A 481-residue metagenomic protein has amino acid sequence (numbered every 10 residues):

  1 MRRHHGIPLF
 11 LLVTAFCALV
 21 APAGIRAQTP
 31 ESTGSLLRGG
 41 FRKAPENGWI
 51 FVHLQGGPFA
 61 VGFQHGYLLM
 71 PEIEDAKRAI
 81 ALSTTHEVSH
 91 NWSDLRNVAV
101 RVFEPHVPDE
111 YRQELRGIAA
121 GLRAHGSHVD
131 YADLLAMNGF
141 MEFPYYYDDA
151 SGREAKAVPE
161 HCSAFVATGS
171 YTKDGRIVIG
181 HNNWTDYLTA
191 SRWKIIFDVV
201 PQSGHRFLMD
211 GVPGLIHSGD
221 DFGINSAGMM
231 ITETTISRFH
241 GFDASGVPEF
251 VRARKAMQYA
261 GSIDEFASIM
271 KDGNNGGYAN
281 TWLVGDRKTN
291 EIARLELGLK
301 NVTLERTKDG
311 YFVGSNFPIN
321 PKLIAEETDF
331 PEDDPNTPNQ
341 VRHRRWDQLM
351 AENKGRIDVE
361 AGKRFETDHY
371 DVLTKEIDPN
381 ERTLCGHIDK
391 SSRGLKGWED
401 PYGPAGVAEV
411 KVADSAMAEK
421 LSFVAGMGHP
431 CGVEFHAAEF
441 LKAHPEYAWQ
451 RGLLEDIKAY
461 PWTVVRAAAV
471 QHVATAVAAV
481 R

Functional and structural regions predicted by a protein language model:
M1-L11: Bacterial N-terminal signal peptides that target proteins for export
L9-A21: Bacterial N-terminal signal peptides
L9-F10, E31, R206, D220: A residue-level detector for conformationally permissive "hinge/kink" positions
A23-R26: Sec/Tat signal peptide C-region and signal peptidase I cleavage site
T29-H161, D174, L188, H240 (+2 more regions): C-terminus-biased signal that marks the final domain/tail of proteins
G139-Y259, I263-S268, G277: Internal mixed beta-strand/loop scaffold within catalytic domains of large alpha/beta enzymes
